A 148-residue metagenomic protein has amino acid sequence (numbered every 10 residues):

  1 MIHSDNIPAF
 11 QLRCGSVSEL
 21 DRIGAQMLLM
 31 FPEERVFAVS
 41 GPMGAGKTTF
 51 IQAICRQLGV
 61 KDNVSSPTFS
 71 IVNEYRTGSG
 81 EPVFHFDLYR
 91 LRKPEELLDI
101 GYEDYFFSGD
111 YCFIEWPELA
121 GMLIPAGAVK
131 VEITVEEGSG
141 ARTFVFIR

Functional and structural regions predicted by a protein language model:
I2-Q11, R56, E95-L97, E103-R148: Short phosphate-coordinating micro-motif centered on Lys-Gly-acidic
I2-Q26: N-terminal pre-Walker A segment at the start of P-loop NTPase domains
L28-E34: Phosphate-binding P-loop
F37-V39: Hydrophobic anchor at the beta1->P-loop junction of P-loop NTPases
P42: P-loop (Walker A) phosphate-binding loop of NTP-binding proteins
K47: Conserved lysine of the Walker
V60-Y75: Short beta-strand-centered segment that lines the nucleotide-binding/catalytic pocket of NTP-utilizing
